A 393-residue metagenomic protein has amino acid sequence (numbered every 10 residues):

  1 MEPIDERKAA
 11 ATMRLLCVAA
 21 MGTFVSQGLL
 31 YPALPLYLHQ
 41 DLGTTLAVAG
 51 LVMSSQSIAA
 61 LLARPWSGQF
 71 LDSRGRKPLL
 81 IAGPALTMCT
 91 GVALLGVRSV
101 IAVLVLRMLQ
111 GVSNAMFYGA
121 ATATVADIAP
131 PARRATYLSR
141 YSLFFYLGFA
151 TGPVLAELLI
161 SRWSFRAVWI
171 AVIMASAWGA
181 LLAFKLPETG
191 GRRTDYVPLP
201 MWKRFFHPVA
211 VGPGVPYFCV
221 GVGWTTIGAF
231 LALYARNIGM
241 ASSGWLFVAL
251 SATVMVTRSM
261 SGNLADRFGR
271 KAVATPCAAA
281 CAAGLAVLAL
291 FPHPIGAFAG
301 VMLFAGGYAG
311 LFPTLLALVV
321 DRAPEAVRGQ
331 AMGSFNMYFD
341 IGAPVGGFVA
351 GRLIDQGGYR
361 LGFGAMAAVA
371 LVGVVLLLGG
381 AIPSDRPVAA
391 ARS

Functional and structural regions predicted by a protein language model:
M1-A10, P187-Y217: Juxtamembrane intracellular "pre-TM" segments in multi-pass secondary transporters
Q27, L109-A121, F304-L315: Core transmembrane helices of Major Facilitator Superfamily
S57-P65, F149-A150, S251-M255, S259 (+1 more regions): Residue-level signature of mid-helix packing/kink "hotspots" within the transmembrane helices of 12-pass Major
L62-R98, F268: Conserved MFS/SLC helix-loop-helix module at the cytosolic interface between two early adjacent transmembrane helices
P78-V92, I173, A272-V287: Structural signature of the two symmetry-related core transmembrane helices
I101-L109, I295-L303: Paired small-residue
L106-F145: Cytoplasmic helix-loop-helix junction between adjacent transmembrane helices in 12-TM secondary transporters
I173-R192, L376-A381: C-terminal membrane-cytosol helix-exit motif in multi-pass small-molecule transporters
